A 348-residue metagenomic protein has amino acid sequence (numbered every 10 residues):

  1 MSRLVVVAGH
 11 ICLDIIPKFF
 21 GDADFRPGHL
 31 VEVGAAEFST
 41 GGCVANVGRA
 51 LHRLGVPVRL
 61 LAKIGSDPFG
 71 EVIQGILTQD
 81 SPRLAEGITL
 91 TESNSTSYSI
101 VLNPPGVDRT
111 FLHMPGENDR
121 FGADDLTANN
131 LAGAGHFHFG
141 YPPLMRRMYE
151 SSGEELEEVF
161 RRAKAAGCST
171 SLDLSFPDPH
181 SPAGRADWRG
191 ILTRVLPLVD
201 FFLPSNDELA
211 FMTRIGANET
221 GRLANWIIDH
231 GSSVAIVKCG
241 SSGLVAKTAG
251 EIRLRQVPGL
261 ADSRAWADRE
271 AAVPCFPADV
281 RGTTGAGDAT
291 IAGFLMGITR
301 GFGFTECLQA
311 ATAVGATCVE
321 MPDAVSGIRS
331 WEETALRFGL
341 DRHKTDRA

Functional and structural regions predicted by a protein language model:
M1-K63, P68-Q79, S99, G106 (+5 more regions): Glycine-rich phosphate/adenosyl-contacting loop at the front of the ribokinase-like
M1-V6, E157, R161-A165, A217-A348: Conserved phosphate-binding/catalytic region of the ribokinase-like
G9-I11, P142, A289: Active-site metal-binding loops of divalent metal-dependent hydrolases
L51, S205, G287: Short, conserved phosphate/pyrophosphate- and ester-handling motifs at nucleotide-, phospho-/glycolipid
V58, A85, T170, A235: Hydrophobic anchor at the start of a short beta-strand that flanks the dinucleotide cofactor-binding loop
I76-S93: A glycine-rich helix N-cap at a beta->alpha junction
L90-T91, V101-R146: Conserved phosphate-binding/catalytic loop of the ribokinase/pfkB sugar-kinase fold
H136-N225, S232-V234, G240-L244, A249-E251: Conserved beta-alpha-beta core of the PfkB/ribokinase-like small-molecule kinase fold
